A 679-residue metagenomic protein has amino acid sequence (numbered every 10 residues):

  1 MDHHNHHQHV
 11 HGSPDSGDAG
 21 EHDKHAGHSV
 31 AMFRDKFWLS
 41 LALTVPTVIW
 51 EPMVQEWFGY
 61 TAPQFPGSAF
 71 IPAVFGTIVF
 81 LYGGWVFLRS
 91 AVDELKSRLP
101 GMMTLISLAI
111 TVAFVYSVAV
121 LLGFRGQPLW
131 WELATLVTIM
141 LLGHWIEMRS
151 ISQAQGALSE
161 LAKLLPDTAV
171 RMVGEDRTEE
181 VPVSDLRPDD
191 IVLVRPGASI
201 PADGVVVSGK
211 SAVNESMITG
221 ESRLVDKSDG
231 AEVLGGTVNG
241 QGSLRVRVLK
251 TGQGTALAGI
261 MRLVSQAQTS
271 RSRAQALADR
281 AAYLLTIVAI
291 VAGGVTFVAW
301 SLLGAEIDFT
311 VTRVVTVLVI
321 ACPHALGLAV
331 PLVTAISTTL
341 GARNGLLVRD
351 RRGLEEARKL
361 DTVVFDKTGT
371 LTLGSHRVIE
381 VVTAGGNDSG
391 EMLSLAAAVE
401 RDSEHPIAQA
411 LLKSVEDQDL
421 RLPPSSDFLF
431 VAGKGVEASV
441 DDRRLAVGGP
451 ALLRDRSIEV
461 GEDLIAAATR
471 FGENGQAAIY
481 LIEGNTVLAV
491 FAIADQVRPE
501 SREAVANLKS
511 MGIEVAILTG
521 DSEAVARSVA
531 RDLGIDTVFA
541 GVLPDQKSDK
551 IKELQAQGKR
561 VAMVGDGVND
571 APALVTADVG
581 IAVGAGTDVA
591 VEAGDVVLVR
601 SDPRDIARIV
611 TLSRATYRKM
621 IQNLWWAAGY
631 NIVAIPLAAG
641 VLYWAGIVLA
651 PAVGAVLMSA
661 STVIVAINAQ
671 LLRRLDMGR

Functional and structural regions predicted by a protein language model:
M1-I71, L81, I151, E160 (+9 more regions): Flexible metal-binding regulatory segments at protein termini and peripheral loops
H25-T168, R280, L284-V288, T310 (+1 more regions): Transmembrane helix-loop-helix hairpins at the membrane interface
L39, V45, I49-I71, K96 (+10 more regions): Membrane-embedded alpha-helical bundles of multi-pass transporters
T44, I407, E416-S528, L543: Signature of the cytosolic headpiece of P-type E1-E2 ATPases
T77-F87, D93-S97, T111, E132-A162 (+5 more regions): Hydrophobic alpha-helical transmembrane segments
E132-A198, K227, A276-L277, L347-V348 (+3 more regions): Juxtamembrane coupling segments of multi-pass membrane pumps/enzymes
E160-G254, R351-A396, S439: Conserved cytosolic catalytic loops of P-type ATPases
K250, V440-D442, E483-Q622: Conserved ATP-binding TGD loop and adjacent catalytic N/P-domain core of P-type ATPases
